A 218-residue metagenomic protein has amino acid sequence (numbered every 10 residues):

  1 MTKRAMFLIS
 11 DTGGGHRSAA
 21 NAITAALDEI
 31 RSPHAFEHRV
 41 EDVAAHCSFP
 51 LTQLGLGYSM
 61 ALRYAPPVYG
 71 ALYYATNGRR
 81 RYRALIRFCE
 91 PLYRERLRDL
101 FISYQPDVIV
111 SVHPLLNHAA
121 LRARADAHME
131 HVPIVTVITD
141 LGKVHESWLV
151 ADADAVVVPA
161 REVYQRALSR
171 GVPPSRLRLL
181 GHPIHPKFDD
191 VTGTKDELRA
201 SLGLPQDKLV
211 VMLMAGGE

Functional and structural regions predicted by a protein language model:
M1-M6: Extreme N-terminal starter segment of soluble prokaryotic enzymes
S10-A19: A short, glycine/small-residue-rich beta-strand->loop->alpha-helix junction that serves as a flexible
A22, A26-L100: Conserved N-terminal ligand/cofactor-binding loop architecture of enzyme catalytic domains
D28-H34, A125-H131, G171-V172: Short helix-capping segments at alpha-helix termini
F101, M129-V132, E146-A155: A conserved, positively charged/aromatic
F101, Q105-D107: Proline-aspartate-enriched helix->loop->beta-strand connector
V108-H113, N117, L121-D140: Active-site proximal beta-strand in glycosyltransferases
D154-E218: A nucleotide-sugar donor-handling region in carbohydrate enzymes
